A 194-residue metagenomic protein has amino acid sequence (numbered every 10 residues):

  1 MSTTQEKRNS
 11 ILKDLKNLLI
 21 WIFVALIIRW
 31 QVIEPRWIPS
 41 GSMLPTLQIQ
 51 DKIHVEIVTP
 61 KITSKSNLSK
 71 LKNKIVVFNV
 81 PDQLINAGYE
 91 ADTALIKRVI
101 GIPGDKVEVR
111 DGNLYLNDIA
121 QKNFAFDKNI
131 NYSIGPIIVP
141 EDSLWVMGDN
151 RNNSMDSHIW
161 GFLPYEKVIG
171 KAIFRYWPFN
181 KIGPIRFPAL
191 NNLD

Functional and structural regions predicted by a protein language model:
M1-L12, N191-D194: Short, Lys/Arg-enriched, disordered terminal segments
K7-N17, W21-G135: Feature for secretory/organellar precursors and membrane-associated catalytic proteins
T59, H158-W160, G170-D194: Extracytoplasmic/periplasmic terminal helices and flexible tails
I62, N153-S154: Active-site environment of divalent metal-dependent phosphoester hydrolases
I138-S143: Active-site metal-binding motif and surrounding structural segment of the metallo-beta-lactamase
G148: Phosphate/adenylate-binding glycine loop and adjacent helical scaffold
G161-Y165: Conserved beta-sheet core of the metallophosphoesterase superfamily
